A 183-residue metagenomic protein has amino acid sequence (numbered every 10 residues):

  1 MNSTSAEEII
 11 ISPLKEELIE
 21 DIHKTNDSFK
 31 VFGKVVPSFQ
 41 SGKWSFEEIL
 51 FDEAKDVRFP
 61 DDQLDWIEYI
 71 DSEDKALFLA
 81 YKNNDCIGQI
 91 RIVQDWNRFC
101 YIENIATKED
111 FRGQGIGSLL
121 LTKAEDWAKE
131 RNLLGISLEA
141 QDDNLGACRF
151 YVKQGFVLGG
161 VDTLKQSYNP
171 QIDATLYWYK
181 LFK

Functional and structural regions predicted by a protein language model:
S3, L134, Q141-C148, Q154-V157 (+1 more regions): C-terminal "cap" of GNAT-fold acetyltransferases
E7-I10: Extreme N-terminal starter segment of soluble prokaryotic enzymes
E16-E17, K24-F99, E103, K108-E109 (+3 more regions): Acetyl-CoA-dependent GNAT
D71, K129-E130: Residue-level signal for alpha-helix termini/capping positions
Y81, S137-E139: Residues within well-ordered beta-strands of beta-sheet-rich folds
T107, G113-D126, R149-K153: Conserved acetyl-CoA-binding loop-helix of GNAT-fold acetyltransferases
Q114, E130-L134: Short coil/turn segments at alpha/beta junctions that flank glycine-rich nucleotide-binding fingerprints
